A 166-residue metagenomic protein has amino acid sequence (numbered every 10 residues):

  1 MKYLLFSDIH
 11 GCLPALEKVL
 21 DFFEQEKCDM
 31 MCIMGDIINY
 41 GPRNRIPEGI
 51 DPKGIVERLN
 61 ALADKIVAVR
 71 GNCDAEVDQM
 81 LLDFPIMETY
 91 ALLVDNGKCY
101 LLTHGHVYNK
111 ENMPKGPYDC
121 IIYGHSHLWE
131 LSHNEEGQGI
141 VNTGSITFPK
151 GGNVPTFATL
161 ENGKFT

Functional and structural regions predicted by a protein language model:
M1-L13, C28-C32, I140, G151-T166: Amphipathic repeat-derived elements
K2-D95: Core catalytic region of metal-dependent phosphoesterases/phosphodiesterases, especially metallo-beta-lactamase-like
E88, C99-L101, H106-T166: Conserved beta-sheet core of the metallophosphoesterase superfamily
